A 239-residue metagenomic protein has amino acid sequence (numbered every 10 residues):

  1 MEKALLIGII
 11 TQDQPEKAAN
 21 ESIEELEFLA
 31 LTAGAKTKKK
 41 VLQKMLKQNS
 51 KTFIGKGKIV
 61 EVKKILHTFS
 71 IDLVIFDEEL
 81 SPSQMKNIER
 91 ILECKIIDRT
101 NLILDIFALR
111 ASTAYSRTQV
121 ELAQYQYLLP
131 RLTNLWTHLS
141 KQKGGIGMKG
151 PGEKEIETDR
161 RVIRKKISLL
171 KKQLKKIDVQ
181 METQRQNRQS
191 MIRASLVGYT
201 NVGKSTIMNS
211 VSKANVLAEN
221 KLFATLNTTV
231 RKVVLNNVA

Functional and structural regions predicted by a protein language model:
M1-A4, L135-A239: Conserved G1/Walker A P-loop phosphate-binding module
M1-I103: N-terminal accessory targeting/assembly segments
D13-A18, N49-T52, R110-A114, E155 (+1 more regions): Flexible beta-alpha connector loops of hexameric P-loop NTPases
A18, R117, E121-Q124, E155 (+2 more regions): Alpha-helical initiation/capping and key positions within long helical/coiled-coil segments
N101-A123: Short alpha-helix plus adjacent loop in nuclease-associated cores
Q119, A123-Q142: Interdomain "pre-motor" coupling segment immediately N-terminal to P-loop NTPase/helicase cores
